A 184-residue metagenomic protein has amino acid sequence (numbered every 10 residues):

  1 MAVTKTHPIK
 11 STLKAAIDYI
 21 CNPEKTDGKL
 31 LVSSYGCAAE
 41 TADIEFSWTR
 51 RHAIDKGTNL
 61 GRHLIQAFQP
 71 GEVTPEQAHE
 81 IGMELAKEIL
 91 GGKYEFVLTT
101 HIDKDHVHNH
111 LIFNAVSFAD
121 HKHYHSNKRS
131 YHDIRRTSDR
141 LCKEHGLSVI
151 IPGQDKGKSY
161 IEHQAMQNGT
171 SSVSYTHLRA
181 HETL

Functional and structural regions predicted by a protein language model:
M1-R179: N-terminal nicking endonuclease/strand-transfer module with a His-rich metal-binding environment and a catalytic Tyr
A180-L184: A short, hydrophobic C-terminal helix/tail in secreted or cell-surface proteins
